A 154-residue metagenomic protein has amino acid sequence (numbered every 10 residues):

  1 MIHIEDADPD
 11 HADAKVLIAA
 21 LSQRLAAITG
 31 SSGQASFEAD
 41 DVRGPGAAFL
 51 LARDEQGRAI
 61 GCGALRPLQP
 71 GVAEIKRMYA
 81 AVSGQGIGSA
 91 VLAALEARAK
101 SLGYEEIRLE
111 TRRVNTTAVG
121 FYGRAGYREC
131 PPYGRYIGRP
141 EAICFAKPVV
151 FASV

Functional and structural regions predicted by a protein language model:
I2-H3, P9-D10, E105-R108, R112-V154: C-terminal "cap" of GNAT-fold acetyltransferases
I2-K76, A81-V82, L92-A93, R98 (+3 more regions): Acetyl-CoA-dependent GNAT
V82-S83, A118: A periodicity- and composition-biased signal for non-globular, repetitive helical segments
G86: Glycine-rich phosphate-binding loop
A90, A94, T116-T117: Alpha-helical macromolecular-interaction surfaces
